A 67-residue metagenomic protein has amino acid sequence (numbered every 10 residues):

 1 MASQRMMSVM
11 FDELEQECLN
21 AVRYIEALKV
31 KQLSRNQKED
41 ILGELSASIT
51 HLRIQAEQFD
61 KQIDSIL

Functional and structural regions predicted by a protein language model:
M1-L67: Sequence/structural signature of long amphipathic alpha-helices that form protein-protein interaction faces
